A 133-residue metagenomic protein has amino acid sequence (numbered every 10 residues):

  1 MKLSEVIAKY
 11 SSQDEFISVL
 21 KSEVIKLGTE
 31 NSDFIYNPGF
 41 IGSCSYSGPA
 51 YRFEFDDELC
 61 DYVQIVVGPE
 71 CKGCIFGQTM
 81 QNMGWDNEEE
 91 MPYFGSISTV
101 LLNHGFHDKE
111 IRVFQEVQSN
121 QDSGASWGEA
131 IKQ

Functional and structural regions predicted by a protein language model:
K2-D56: Negatively charged, low-complexity tracts enriched in Asp/Glu with abundant Ser/Thr
K9-Q13, I17, E90, F94 (+2 more regions): Intrinsic-disorder-associated interaction segments
I17, K72-F76, E110: Short runs of predominantly hydrophobic/aromatic residues within well-ordered alpha helices that form helix-helix
S43-G73, G77-G105: Acidic, low-complexity, intrinsically disordered interaction modules
L101, E110-V113: Charged interaction scaffolds used for protein-protein
F114-Q121: Short alpha-helical scaffolding segments that buttress acidic/His motifs in well-ordered protein cores
G124, G128-Q133: Low-complexity intrinsically disordered segments
